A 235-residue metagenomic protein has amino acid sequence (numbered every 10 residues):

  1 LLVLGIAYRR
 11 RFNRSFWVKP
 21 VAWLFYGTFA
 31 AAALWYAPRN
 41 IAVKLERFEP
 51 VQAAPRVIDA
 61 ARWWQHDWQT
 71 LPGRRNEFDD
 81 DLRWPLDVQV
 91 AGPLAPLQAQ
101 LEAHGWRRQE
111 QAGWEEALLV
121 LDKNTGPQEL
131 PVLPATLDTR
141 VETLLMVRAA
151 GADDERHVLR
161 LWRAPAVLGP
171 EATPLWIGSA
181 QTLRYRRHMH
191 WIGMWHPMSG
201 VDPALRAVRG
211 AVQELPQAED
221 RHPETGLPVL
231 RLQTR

Functional and structural regions predicted by a protein language model:
L2-I6: Hydrophobic cores of alpha-helical transmembrane segments in multi-pass inner/ER membrane proteins, independent
A7-R11: Long hydrophobic segments that form regular secondary structure
N13, K19, A31, D59-A60 (+6 more regions): Acidic, low-complexity intrinsically disordered regions
N13-V43: Internal/C-terminal transmembrane anchor helices
R14-S15, K19, E46-E49, D122-G126: Short alpha-helical interface elements
V18, L24, Y36, W64-Q65 (+6 more regions): Short linear interaction motif-like sites in intrinsically disordered regions of transcription factors
P38-Q109, G113-L119: Membrane-interface segments at or immediately adjacent to transmembrane helices that form the boundary between
A112-R235: A cross-kingdom signal targeting lumenal/periplasmic-facing segments of multi-pass membrane and secretory-pathway
